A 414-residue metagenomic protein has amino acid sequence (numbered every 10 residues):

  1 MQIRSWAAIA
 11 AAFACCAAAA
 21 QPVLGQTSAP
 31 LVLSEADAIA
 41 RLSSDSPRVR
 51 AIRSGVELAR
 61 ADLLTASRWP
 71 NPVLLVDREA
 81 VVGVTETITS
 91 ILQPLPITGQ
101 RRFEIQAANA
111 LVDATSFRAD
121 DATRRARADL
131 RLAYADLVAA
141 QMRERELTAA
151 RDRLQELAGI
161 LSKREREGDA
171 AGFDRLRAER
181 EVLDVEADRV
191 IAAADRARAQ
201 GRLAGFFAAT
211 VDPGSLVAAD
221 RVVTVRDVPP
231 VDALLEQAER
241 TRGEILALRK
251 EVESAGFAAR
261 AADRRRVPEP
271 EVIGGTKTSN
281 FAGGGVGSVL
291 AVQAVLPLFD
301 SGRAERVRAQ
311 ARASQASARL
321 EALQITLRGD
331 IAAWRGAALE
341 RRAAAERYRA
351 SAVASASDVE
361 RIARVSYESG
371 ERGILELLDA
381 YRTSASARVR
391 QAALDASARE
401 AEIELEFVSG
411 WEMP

Functional and structural regions predicted by a protein language model:
M1-D45, V49-R50, A61, A193-Q237 (+1 more regions): Terminal intrinsically disordered/low-complexity segments used for targeting and assembly
Q2, A122-Q237, T241, W334-A337 (+4 more regions): Periplasmic alpha-helical coiled-coil/stalk elements that build and connect Gram-negative outer-membrane
T27-V32, S54, P72-N109, V217-V228 (+2 more regions): Small/polar, glycine/serine/threonine/aspartate-rich low-complexity segments that form flexible
V32, A36-I39, S46, L95 (+23 more regions): Heptad-repeat register of long alpha-helical coiled-coils used for dimerization/oligomerization in large scaffolding
V32-E35, G55, N71, R127 (+7 more regions): ATP/adenylate-binding site constellation spanning eukaryotic-like Ser/Thr protein kinases, ABC-transporter
A40-R50, E57-N71, T89-A107, S116-R124 (+6 more regions): A glycine-/polar-enriched beta->alpha junction
V49-A66, A122, A126-L147, E156-K163 (+4 more regions): Amphipathic alpha-helical coiled-coil segments
G55, T85-T87, V190, T276 (+5 more regions): Outer-membrane beta-barrel domain signature
